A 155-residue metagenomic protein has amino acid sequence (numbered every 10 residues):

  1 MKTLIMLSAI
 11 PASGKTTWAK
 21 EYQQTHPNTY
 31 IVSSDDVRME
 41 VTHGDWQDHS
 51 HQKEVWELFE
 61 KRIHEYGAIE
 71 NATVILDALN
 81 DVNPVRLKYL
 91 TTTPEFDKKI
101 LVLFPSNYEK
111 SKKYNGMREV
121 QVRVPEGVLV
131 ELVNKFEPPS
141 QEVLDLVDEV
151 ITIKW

Functional and structural regions predicted by a protein language model:
M1-K2, S8, S13, E21 (+3 more regions): Conserved GTP-binding G-domain of TRAFAC-class P-loop NTPases and closely related GTPase folds
M6, V32, I75: Conserved Rossmann-like nucleotide-binding pocket used by diverse enzymes that bind dinucleotide cofactors
T17-A72, K112-K113, M117: Conserved substrate/cofactor phosphate-moiety recognition/catalytic segment in nucleotide-dependent phosphotransferases
D36-R38, N80-D81, P105-K110: Conserved nucleotide-binding/hydrolysis micro-motifs of P-loop NTPases
H51-K98, L103-F104: Glycine-rich phosphate-binding loop used to anchor ATP phosphates in small-molecule kinases, encompassing both
